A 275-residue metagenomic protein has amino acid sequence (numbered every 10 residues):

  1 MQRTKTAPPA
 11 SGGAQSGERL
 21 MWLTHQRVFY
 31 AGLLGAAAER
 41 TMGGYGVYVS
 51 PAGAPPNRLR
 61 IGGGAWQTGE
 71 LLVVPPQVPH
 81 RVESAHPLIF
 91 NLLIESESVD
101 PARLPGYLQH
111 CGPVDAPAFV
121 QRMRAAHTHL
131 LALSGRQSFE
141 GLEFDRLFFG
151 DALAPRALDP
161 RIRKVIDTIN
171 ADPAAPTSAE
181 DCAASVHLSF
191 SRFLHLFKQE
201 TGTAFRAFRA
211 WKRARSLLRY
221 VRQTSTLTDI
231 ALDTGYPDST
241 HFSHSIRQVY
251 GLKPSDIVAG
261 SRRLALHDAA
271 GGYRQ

Functional and structural regions predicted by a protein language model:
M1-W22, A125-H129: A short, N-terminal "cap"/entry segment at the start of jelly-roll beta-barrel domains of the cupin/DSBH fold
G13-Q109: N-terminal regulatory/effector-sensing and dimerization cores that precede helix-turn-helix DNA-binding domains
F29-L33, D145-A154, L194-G202: Short, Lys/Arg-enriched N-terminal segment that forms or immediately precedes the first helix of a structured domain
L104-L133: Aromatic/histidine-rich interaction motifs
A116-V120, R124, F148-T177, A183-V186 (+1 more regions): A short, Lys/Arg-enriched amphipathic alpha-helix from helix-turn-helix/homeodomain DNA-binding modules
P176, E180, Q199-P237, G260-Q275: Terminal helix-turn-helix DNA-binding modules in bacterial transcription factors
S189, P237-D238: Short coil turns linking two alpha-helices in DNA-binding domains
F193, F197, H241-F242, I246: Short hydrophobic/aromatic patch on the recognition helix
